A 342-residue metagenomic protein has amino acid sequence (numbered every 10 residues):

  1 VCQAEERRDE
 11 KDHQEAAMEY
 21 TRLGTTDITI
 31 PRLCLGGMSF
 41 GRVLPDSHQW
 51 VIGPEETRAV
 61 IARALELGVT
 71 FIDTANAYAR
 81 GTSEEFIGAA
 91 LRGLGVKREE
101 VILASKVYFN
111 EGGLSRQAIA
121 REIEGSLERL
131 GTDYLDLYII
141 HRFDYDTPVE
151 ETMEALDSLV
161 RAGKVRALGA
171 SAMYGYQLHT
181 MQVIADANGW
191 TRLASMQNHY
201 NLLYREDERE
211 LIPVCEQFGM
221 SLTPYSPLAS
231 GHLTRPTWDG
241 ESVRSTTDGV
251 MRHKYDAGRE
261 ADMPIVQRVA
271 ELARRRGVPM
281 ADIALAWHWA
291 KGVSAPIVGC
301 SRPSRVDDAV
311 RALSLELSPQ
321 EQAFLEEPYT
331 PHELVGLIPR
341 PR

Functional and structural regions predicted by a protein language model:
E6, K11-V101, R161, P341: N-terminal binding-site loop/beta-alpha segment at the start of enzyme catalytic domains that lines or forms
L23, L35, T57, A64 (+14 more regions): Conserved, mostly hydrophobic/aromatic
M38-P45, E216-L272, K291-S294, V335-R342: Glycine-rich, positively charged active-site loop/lid region within alpha/beta enzyme cores that binds and organizes
V43-L44, N110-E206, E210, Q217 (+1 more regions): Glycine/proline-rich, positively charged, aromatic-decorated active-site loop/lid region on the catalytic face
I61, E84, G88-L91, I123-L127 (+7 more regions): Generic structural signal for well-ordered alpha-helices, preferentially at hydrophobic/aromatic core positions
V160, P227, A257-L315: Conserved short secondary-structure transition element at the edge of the structured enzyme core that lines
